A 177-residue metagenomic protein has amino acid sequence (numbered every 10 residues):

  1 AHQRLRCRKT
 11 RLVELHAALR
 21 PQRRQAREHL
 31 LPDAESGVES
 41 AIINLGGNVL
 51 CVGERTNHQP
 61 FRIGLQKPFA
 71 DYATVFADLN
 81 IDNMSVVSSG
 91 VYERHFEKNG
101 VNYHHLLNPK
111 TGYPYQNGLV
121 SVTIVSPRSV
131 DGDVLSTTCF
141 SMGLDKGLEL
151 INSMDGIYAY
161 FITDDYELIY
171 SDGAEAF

Functional and structural regions predicted by a protein language model:
A1-F177: Mature catalytic core of soluble alpha/beta enzymes
